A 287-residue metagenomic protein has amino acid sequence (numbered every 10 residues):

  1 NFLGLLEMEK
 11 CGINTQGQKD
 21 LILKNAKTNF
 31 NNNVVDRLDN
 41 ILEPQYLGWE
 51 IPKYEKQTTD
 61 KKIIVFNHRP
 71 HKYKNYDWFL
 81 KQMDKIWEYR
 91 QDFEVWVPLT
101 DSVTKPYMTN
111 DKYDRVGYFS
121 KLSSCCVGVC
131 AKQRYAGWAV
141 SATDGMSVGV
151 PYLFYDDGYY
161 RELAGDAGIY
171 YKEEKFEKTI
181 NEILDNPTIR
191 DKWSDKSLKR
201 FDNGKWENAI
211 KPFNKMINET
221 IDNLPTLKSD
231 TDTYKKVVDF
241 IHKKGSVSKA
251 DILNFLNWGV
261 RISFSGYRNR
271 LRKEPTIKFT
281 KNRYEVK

Functional and structural regions predicted by a protein language model:
L5-I41, W49-I51: A short, active-site helix/loop in glycosyltransferases that binds the activated sugar's phosphate group
E55-K74, L80-K85: Conserved donor-binding/catalytic core segment of Leloir-type glycosyltransferases
L80-T109: A conserved nucleotide-sugar
F119, A142-S147, G158-E162: Short alpha-helical segment that forms part of, or immediately flanks, the ligand-binding pocket in carbohydrate-active
S120-G137, V150-P151: Acidic donor-binding loop of glycosyltransferase active sites
V150, F154-R161, E173: Short glycine-rich donor-binding/catalytic loop of glycosyltransferases that coordinates the nucleotide-sugar
R161-E182: Change "using UDP/GDP/dTDP sugars" to "using nucleotide sugars
T188-T226: A charged, aromatic-enriched C-terminal amphipathic alpha-helix characteristic of glycosyltransferases across folds
